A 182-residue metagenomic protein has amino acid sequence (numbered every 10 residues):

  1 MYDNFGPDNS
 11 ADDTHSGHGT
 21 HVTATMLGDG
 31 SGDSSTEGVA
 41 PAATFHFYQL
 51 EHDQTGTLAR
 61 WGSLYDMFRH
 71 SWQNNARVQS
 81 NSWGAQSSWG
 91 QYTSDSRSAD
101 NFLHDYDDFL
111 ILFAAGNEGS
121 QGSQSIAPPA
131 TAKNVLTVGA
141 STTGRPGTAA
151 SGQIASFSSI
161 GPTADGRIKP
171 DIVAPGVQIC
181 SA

Functional and structural regions predicted by a protein language model:
M1-R60, N74-V78, S87-Q91, D105-L110 (+5 more regions): Subtilisin-like serine protease catalytic core
T23, W61-Y65, S96: Short, well-ordered alpha-helical scaffold segments within catalytic/effector domains
S31-G32, W61-R69, Q124, G152 (+1 more regions): Alpha-helical scaffolding within the catalytic cores of extracellular/periplasmic polymer-degrading hydrolases
H70-S71, P129: Generic structural signal for hydrophobic
N81: Acidic/histidine-rich, surface-exposed loop or edge segments in extracytoplasmic proteins
G84-L112, N117-S156, I179-A182: Substrate-binding/specificity loop regions of serine endopeptidase catalytic domains, predominantly subtilases
